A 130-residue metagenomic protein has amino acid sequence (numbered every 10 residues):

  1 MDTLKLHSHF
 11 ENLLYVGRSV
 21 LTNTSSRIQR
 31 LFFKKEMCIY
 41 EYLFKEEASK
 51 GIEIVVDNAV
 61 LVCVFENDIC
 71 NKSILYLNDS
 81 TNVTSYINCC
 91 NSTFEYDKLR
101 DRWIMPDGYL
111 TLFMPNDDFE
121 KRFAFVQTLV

Functional and structural regions predicted by a protein language model:
M1-D101, L129-V130: Short helix/turn-capping signatures at newly exposed starts of structured segments
V60-E66, R102-P106, L110-D117: Broad, structure-driven detector of short, well-ordered beta-strand segments within folded domains
L110-V130: Glycine-rich, aromatic-bearing surface loops/beta-hairpins
